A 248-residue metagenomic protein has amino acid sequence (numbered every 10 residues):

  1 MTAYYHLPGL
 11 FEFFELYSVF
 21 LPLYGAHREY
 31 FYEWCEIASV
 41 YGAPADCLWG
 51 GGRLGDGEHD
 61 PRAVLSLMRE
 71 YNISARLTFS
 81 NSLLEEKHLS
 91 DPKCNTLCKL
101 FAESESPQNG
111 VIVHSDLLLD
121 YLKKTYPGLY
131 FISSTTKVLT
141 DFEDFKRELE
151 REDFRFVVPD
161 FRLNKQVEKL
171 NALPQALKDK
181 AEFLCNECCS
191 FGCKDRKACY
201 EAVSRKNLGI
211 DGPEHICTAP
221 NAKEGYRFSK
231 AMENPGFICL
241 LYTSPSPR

Functional and structural regions predicted by a protein language model:
M1-E36: N-terminal basic/disordered segments at the start of proteins
G9-L16, A38-T125, Y130-T140: Active-site beta->alpha loop and helix N-cap motifs at the rims of alpha/beta catalytic domains
L16-E29, D141-K146, N234-I238: Short, acidic/polar
A26-E33, T96-V111, R151-R155, S204-N207: Structural recognition of alpha->loop->beta junctions
I132-K169, E182-G192: Glycine-rich phosphate/ribose-binding loops and adjacent secondary-structure elements that form binding surfaces
R162-N171, D195-Y200, R205-K206: Signature for the C-terminal beta-barrel architecture of outer-membrane proteins
K194-R196, V203-I238: A conserved mid-domain beta-alpha-beta active-site/ligand-binding segment of alpha/beta enzyme cores
Y242-R248: Conserved small/polar residues in nucleotide/adenosyl-binding loops
